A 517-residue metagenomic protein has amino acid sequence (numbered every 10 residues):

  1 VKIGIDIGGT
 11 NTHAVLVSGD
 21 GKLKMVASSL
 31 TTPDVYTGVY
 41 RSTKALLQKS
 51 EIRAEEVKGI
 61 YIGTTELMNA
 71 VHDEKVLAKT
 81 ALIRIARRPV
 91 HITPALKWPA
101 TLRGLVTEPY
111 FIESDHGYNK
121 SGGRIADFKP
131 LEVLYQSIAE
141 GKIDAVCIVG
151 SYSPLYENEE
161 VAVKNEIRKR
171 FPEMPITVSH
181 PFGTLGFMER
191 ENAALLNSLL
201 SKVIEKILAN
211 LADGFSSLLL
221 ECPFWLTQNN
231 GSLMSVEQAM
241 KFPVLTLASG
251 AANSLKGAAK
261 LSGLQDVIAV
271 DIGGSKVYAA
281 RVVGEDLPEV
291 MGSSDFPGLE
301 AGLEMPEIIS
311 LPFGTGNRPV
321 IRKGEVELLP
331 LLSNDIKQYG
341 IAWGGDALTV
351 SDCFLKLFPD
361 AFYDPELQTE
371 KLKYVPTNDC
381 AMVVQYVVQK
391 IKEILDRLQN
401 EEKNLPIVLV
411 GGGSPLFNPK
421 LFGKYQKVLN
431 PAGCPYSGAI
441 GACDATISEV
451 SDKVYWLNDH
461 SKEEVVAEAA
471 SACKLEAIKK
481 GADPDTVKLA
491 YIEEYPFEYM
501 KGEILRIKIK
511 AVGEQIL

Functional and structural regions predicted by a protein language model:
V1-L517: N-terminally biased helix-coil "hinge/interface" segments that flank
